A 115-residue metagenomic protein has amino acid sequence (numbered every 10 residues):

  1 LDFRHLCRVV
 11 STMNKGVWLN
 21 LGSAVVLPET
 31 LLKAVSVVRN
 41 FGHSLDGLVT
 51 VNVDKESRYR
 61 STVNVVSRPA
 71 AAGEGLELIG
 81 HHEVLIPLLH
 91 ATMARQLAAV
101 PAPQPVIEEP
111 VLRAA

Functional and structural regions predicted by a protein language model:
L1-V10: A general structural motif
R8, A24-A115: C-terminal functional extensions of proteins
T12-G16, P69-A70: Short acidic (Asp/Glu) and glycine-rich catalytic loops that position anionic groups and cofactors
N14-V26: Glycine-rich phosphate/diphosphate-binding loops and the adjacent beta-loop-alpha structural elements that coordinate
